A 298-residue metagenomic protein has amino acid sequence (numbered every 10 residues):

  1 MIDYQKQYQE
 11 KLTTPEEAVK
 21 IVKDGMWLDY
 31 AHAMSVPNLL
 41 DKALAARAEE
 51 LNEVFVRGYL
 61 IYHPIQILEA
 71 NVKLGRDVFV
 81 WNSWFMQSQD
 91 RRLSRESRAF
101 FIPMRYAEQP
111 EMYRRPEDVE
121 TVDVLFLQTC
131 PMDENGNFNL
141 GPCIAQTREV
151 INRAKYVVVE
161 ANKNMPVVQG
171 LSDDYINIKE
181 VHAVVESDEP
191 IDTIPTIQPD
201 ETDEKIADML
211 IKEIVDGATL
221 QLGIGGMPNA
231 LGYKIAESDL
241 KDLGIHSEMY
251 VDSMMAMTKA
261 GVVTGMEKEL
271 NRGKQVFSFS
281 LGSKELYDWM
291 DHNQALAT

Functional and structural regions predicted by a protein language model:
M1-T298: Conserved alpha/beta enzyme-core scaffold
